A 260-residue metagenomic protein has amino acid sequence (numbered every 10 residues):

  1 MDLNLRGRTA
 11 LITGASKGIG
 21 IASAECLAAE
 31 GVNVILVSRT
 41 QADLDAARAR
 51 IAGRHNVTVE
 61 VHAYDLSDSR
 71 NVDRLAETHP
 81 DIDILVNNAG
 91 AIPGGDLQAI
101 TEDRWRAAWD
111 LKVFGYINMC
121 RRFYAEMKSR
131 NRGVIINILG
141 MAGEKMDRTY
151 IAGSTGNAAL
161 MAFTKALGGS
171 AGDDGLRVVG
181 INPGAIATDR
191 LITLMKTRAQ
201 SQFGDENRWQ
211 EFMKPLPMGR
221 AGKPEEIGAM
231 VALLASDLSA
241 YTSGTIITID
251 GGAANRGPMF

Functional and structural regions predicted by a protein language model:
M1, R6, I19, K145 (+2 more regions): Short C-terminal tail/terminal secondary-structure segment of NAD(P)H-dependent dehydrogenase/reductase domains
E30-A46: Conserved glycine-rich Rossmann-like NAD(P)H-binding loop of the short-chain dehydrogenase/reductase
D96-L97, R104-W109, F212: Substrate-binding pocket helix/loop in short-chain dehydrogenase/reductase
I100, M146-T155, A166, M259: Active-site loop-to-helix junction immediately N-terminal to the catalytic Tyr of the SDR YXXXK motif in Rossmann-fold
C120, G156-N157, T164: Active-site helix of classical SDR
A125, G169-S170, A240: Alpha-helical segment proximal to the catalytic Tyr-Lys
G172, R177, T242-G244: Short, small/polar-rich loop/turn modules that mediate ligand/substrate recognition or access, typified
